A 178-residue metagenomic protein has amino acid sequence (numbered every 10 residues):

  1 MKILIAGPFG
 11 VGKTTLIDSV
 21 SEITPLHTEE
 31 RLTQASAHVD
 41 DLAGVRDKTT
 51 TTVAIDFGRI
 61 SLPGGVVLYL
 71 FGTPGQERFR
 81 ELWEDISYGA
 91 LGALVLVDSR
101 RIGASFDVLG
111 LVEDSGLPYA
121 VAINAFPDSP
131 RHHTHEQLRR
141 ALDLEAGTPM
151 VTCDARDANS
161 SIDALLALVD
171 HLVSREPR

Functional and structural regions predicted by a protein language model:
M1-V45, R59-Y69: Conserved G1/Walker A P-loop phosphate-binding module
D41-E77, E84-S87: Conserved nucleotide-sensing/catalytic segment adjacent to the nucleotide-binding pocket in NTP-handling enzymes
T52, P74-F79, G103-A104, P130-H133: Short secondary-structure boundary/capping elements
L70-T73, A93-S99, V121-A125, T152-D154: Conserved beta-strand segments of the P-loop GTPase G domain that flank and frequently precede/overlap
Q76-R100, G110-S115: Inter-motif core of Ras-like GTPase G domains
L96-G147: Conserved C-terminal guanine-recognition region of P-loop GTPase G domains, centered on the G4
P127-R178: Canonical P-loop GTPase G-domain recognition
